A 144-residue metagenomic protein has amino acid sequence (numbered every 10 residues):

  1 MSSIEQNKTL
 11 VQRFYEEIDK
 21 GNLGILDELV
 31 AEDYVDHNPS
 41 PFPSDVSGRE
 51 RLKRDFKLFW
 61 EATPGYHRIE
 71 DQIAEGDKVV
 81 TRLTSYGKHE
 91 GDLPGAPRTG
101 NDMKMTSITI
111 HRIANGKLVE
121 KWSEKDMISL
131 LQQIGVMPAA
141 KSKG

Functional and structural regions predicted by a protein language model:
M1-G144: C-terminal and inter-domain tail/linker signature
